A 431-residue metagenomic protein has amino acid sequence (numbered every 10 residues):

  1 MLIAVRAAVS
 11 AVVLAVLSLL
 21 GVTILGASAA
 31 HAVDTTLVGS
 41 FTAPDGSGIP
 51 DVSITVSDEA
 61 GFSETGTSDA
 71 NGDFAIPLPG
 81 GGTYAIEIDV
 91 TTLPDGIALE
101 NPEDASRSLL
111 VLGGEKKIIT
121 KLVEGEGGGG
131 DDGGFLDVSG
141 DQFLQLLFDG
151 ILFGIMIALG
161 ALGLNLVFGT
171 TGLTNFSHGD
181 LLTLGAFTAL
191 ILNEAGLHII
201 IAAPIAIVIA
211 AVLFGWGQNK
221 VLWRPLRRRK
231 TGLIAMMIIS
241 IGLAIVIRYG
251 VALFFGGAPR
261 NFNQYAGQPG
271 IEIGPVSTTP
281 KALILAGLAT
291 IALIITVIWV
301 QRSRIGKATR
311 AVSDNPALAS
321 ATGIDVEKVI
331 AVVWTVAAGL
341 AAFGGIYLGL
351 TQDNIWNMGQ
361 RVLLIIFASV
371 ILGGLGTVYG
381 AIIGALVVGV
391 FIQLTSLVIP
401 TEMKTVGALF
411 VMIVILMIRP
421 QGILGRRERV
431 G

Functional and structural regions predicted by a protein language model:
V38-P50: Structural motif
G61-D73, P77: Short, acidic Ser/Thr/Gly-rich low-complexity loop/linker segments typical of extracellular and cell-surface proteins
G82, T231, D325-K328, P400-G431: Cytosolic-side transmembrane-helix boundaries in multi-pass membrane proteins
Q142-L146, V300, V333-V370, T395 (+1 more regions): Inter-helical junctions in multi-pass inner-membrane proteins, predominant in energy-converting antiporter-like
F143-L190, V221-T231, A235, L372-V378: Single transmembrane alpha-helix segments in multi-pass membrane proteins
H198-L243, I383-G384, V388, R419-P420: Alpha-helical transmembrane segments within multi-pass membrane transporters and channels
I234-R302, V329-V332, V406, V430-G431: Transmembrane helix-bundle core of multi-pass membrane transporters and related energy-transducing complexes
S277-N354, I383: Helix-loop-helix "hairpin" substructures at the membrane interface of multi-pass membrane proteins
